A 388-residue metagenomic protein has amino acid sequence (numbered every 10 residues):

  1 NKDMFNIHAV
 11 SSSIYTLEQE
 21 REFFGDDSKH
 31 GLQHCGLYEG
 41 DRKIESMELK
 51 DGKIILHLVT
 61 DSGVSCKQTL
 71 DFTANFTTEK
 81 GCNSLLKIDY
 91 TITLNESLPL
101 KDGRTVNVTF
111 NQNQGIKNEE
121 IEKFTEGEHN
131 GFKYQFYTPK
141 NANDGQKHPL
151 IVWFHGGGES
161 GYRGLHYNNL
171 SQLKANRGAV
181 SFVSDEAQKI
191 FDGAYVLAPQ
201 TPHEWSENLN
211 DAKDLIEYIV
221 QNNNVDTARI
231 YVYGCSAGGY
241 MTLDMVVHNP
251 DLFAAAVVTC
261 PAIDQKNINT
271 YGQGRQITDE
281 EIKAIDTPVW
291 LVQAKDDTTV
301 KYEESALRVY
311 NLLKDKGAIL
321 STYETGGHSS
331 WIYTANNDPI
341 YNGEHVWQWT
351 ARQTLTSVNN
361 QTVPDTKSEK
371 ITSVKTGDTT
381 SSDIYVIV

Functional and structural regions predicted by a protein language model:
M4-H148, S357: A domain-start/cap signature at the N-terminus of enzymes
A142-Q146, E204-S236: Gly/Ser-rich "nucleophile elbow"/oxyanion-hole loop immediately N-terminal to the catalytic nucleophile in hydrolases
H148-A212: Active-site machinery of serine-nucleophile hydrolases
N168-A187, Y240-L243, K266-E281, L307: Alpha-helical scaffolding within the catalytic cores of extracellular/periplasmic polymer-degrading hydrolases
D192-A194, K283-V289: Short, proline-enriched alpha-helix->beta-strand connector loops that line the catalytic pocket of alpha/beta-hydrolase
V220-E281: Primarily recognizes the serine-hydrolase "nucleophile elbow" in alpha/beta-hydrolase and SGNH/GDSL folds
V292, D296-T299, E303-V363: C-terminal catalytic histidine-bearing segment of alpha/beta-hydrolase fold enzymes
V358-V388: C-terminal cell-surface addressing/anchoring modules of secreted/extracellular proteins
